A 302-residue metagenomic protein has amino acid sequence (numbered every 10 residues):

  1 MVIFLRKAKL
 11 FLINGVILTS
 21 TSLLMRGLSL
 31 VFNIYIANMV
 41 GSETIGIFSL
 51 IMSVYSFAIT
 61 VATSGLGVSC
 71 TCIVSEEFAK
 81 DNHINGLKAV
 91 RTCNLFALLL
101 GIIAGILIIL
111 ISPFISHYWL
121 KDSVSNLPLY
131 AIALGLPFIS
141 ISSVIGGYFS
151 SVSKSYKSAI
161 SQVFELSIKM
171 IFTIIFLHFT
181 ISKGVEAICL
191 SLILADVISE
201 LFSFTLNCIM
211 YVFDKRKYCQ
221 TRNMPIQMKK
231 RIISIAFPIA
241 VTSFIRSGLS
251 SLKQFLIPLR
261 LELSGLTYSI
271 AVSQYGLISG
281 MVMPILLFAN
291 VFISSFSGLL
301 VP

Functional and structural regions predicted by a protein language model:
M1-L28, I84, K88-R91, M224-R246: N-terminal membrane topogenesis motif
I36-F57, V185, C189-L190, K230-I235 (+2 more regions): Interfacial/gating helices of multi-pass transporter permease domains
G46-S49, N82-F96, N126-L127: Membrane-interface alpha-helices at helix entry/exit sites of multi-pass transporters
S64-K80, L286-P302: Helix-loop junctions and terminal segments of transmembrane helices in multi-pass membrane transport/translocation
I103-S123: Short membrane-interface helical motifs at transmembrane helix boundaries in multi-pass membrane transporters
L110, D122-V144, I278: Alpha-helical transmembrane segments of multi-pass membrane proteins
F138-S161: Membrane-interface junctions at transmembrane-helix termini in multi-pass inner-membrane proteins
S161-I175, K183-F213: Hydrophobic alpha-helical transmembrane segments
